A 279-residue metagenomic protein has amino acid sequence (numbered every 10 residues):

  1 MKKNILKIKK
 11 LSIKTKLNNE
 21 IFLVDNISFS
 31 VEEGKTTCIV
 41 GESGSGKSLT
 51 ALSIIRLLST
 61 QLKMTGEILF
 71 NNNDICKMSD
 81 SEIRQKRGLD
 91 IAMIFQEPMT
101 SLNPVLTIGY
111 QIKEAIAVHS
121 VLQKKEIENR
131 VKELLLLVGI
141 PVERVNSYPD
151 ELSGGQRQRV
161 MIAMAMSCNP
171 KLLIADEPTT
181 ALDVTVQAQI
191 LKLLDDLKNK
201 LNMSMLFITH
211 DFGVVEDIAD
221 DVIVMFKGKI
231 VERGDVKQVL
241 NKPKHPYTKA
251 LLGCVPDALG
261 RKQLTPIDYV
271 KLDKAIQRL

Functional and structural regions predicted by a protein language model:
N4, V145, D235-L279: Short catalytic/signature loops enriched in Gly
K63-D74: Conserved ABC transporter NBD signature motif
D74, K125-E143, L252: Conserved ABC ATPase "signature" region
Y148-L152, Q156: Conserved ABC ATPase signature
S167-K171: A short, proline-enriched helix->beta-strand linker immediately N-terminal to the Walker B motif in ABC-type P-loop
V215-D217: A short, surface-exposed alpha-helical micro-motif characterized by mixed small hydrophobic and charged/polar residues
